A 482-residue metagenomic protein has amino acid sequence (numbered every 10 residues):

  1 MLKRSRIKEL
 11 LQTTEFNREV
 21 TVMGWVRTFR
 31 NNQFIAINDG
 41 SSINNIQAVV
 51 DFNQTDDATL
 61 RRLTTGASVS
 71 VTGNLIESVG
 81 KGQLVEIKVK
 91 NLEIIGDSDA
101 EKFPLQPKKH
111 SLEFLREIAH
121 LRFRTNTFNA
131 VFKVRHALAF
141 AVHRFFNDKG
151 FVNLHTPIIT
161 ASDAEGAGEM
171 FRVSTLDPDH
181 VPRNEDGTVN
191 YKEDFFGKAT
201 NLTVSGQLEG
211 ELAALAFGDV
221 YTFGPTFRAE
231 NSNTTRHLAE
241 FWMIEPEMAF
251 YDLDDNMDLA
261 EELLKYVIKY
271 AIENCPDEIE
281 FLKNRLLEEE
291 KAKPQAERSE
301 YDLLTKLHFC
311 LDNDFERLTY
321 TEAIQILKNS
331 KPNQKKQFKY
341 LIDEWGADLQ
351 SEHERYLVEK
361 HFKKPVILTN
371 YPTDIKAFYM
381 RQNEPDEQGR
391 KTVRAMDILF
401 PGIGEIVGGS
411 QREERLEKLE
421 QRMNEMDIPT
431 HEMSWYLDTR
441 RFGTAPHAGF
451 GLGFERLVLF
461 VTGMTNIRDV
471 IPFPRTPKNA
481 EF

Functional and structural regions predicted by a protein language model:
L2-A249, D438: Class II aminoacyl-tRNA synthetase-like tRNA-binding/catalytic domains
R30, V71, E77-V79, G96 (+9 more regions): A generic secondary-structure signal for well-formed alpha-helical elements
F132-H136, T200, A213, F217 (+4 more regions): Append "with occasional cross-activation on large, charged helical scaffolds in nucleic-acid assemblies
L138, V142, H353, K418-L419: Generic structural signal for hydrophobic residues
D163-M170, T175-N190, E262-L399, E425-A445: Metal-assisted phosphate- and nucleotidyl-transfer catalytic regions
G197, N201-L202, L215-P225, T234 (+3 more regions): TRNA-recognition modules of translation machinery and tRNA-sensing kinases, especially anticodon-binding
F250, D254, E273-C275: Inter-helical turn/loop segments and adjacent helix faces that build the functional surface of alpha-helical bundle
L253-E261: Well-ordered alpha/beta subsegment
